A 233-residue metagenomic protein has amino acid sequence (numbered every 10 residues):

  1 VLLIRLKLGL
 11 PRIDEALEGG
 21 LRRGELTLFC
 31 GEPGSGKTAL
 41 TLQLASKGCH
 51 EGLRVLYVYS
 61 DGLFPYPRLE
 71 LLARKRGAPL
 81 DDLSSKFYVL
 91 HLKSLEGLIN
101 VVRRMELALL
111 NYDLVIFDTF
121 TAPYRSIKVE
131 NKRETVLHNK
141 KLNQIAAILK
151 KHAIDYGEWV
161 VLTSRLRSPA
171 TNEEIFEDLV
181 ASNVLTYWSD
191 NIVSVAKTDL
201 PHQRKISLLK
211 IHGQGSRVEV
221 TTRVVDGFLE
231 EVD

Functional and structural regions predicted by a protein language model:
V1-L3: Charged, amphipathic alpha-helical linker segments immediately N-terminal to NTP-binding catalytic cores
L6-L10, T38, L95-L98, N139-L142: A conditional alpha-helix N-cap/helix-loop micro-motif detector
L8-G20: Pre-Walker A adenine-sensing motif
G19-L21, K47-E51, P79-D82, E106-L110 (+2 more regions): Conserved catalytic network of the ASCE P-loop NTPase/AAA+ motor domain
R22-R104: Conserved P-loop
F64-P67, G97-I99, P123-S126, P169-N172 (+1 more regions): Switch/connector loops and helix/strand junctions flanking conserved nucleotide-binding motifs in nucleotide-processing
R103-V184: P-loop NTPase motor core
H152-D233: Phosphate-binding/switch region of NTP-binding enzymes
